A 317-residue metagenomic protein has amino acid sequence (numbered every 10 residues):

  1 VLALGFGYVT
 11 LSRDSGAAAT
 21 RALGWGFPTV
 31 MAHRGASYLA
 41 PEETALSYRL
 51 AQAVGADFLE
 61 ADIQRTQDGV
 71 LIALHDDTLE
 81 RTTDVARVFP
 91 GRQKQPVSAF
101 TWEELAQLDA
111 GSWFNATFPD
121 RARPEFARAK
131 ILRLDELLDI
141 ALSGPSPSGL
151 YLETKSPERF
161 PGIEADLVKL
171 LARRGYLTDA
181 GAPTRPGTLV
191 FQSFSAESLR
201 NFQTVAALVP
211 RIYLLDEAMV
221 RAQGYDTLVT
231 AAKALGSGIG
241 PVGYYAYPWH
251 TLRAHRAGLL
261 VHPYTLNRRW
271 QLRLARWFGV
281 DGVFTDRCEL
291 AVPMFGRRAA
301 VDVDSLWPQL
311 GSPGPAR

Functional and structural regions predicted by a protein language model:
L2-R317: Phosphate-group recognition and catalysis centered on beta-loop-alpha active-site segments
